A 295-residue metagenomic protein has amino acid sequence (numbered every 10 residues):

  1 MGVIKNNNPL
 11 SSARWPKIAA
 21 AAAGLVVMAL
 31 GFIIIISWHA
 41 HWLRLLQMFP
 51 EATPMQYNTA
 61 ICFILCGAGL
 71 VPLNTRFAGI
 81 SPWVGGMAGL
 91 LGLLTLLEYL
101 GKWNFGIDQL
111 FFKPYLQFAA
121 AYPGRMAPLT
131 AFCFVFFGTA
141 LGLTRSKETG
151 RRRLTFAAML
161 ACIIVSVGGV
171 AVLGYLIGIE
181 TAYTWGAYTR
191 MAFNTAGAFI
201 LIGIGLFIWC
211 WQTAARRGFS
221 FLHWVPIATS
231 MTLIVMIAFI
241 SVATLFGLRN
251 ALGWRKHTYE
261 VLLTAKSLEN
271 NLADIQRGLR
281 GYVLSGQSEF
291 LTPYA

Functional and structural regions predicted by a protein language model:
N8-V26, F221: N-terminal membrane topogenic signal
A20-I34, G85-L90, A161-S166, S230: Alpha-helical transmembrane segments
A29-W38, L90-D108, S166-G178, M236-V242: C-terminal TM-helix exit segments that contain a strictly Trp-centered aromatic cap at the helix terminus
M48-N58, F112-T130, W185-A198, E260-L262: Short aromatic-rich membrane-water interface segments that cap or initiate transmembrane helices in multi-pass membrane
Y57-L73, P128-L143, N194-W211: Hydrophobic cores of alpha-helical transmembrane segments in multi-pass inner/ER membrane proteins, independent
V71, G86-G89, G247-A295: Membrane-proximal N-terminal soluble sensing/regulatory segments of transmembrane proteins
L73-S81, S146-F156, T213-S220: Membrane-interface helix-boundary motifs at transmembrane edges
F221-G247: Extreme N-terminal signal-anchor transmembrane helix of membrane signaling/transducer proteins, especially in bacteria
